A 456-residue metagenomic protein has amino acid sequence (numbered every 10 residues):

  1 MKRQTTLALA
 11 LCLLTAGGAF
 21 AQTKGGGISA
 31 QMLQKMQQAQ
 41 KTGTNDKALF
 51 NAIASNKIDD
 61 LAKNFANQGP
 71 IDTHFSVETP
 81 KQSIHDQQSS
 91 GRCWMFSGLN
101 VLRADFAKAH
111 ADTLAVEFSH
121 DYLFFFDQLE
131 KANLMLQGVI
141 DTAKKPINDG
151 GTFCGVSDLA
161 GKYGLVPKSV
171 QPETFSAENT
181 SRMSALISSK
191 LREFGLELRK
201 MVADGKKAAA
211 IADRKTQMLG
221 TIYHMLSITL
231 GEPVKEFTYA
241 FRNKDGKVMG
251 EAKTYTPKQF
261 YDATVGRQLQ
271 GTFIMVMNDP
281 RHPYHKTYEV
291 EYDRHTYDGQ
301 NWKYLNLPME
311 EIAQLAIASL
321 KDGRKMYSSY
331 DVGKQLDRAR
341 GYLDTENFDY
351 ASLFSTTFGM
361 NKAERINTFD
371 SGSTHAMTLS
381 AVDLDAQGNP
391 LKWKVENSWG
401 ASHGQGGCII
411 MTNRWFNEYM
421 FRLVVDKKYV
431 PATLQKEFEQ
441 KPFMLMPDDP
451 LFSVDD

Functional and structural regions predicted by a protein language model:
M1-A8: Bacterial N-terminal signal peptides that target proteins for export
A8-A16: Bacterial N-terminal signal peptides
G17-A21: Sec/Tat signal peptide C-region and signal peptidase I cleavage site
T23-K24, A209-D456: Active-site signature of cysteine proteases
T23-S83: N-terminal regions that are enriched for targeting/export leaders and immediately downstream pro/stem segments
G69-Q137, D141: Post-signal peptide N-terminal segment of secreted/secretory-pathway proteins
T79-G91, T142-I147, D298-N306, L315-A316 (+1 more regions): Second-shell loop/turn segments in exported
E117-A240: Papain-like cysteine protease catalytic cores
